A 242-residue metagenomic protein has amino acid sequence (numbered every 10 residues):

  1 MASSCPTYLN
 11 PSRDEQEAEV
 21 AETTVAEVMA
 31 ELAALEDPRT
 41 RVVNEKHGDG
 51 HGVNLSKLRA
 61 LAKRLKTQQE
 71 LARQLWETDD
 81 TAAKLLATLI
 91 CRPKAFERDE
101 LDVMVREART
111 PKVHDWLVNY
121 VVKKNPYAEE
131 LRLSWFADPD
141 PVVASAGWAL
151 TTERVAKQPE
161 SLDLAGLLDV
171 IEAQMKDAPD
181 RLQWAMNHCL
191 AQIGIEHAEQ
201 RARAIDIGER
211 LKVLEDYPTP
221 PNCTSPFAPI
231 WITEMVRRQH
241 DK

Functional and structural regions predicted by a protein language model:
Y8, D14-K242: Alpha-helical scaffold domains
